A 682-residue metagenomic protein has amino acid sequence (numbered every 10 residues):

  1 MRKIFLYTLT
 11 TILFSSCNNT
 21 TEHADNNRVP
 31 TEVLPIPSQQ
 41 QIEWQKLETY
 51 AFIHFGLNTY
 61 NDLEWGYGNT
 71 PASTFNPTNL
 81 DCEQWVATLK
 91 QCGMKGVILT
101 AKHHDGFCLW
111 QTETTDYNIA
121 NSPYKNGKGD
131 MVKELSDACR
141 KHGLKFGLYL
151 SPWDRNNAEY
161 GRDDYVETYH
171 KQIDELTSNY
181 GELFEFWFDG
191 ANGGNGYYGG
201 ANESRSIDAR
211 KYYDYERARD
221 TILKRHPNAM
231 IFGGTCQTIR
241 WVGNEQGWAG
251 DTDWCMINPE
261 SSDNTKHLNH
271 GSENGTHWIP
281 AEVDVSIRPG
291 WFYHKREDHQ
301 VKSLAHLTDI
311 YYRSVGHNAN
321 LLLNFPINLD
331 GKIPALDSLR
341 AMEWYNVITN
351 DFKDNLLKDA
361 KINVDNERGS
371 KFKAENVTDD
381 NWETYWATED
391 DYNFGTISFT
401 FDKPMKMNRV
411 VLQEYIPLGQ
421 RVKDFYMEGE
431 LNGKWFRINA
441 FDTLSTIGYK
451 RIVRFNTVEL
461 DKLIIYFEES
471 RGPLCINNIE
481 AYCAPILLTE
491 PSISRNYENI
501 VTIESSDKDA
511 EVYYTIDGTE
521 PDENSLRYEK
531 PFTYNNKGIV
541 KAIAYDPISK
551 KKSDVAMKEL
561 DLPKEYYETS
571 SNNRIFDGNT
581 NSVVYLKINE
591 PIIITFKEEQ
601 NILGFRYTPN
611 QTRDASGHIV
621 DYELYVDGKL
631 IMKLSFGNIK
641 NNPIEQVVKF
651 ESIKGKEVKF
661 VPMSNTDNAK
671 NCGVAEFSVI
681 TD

Functional and structural regions predicted by a protein language model:
R2-Y7: Sec-dependent signal peptide recognition, specifically the positively charged N-region followed immediately by
T11-I12: Repetitive helical segments and hydrophobic/amphipathic motifs
S15-S16: C-terminal motif of bacterial Sec signal peptides marking the signal peptidase cleavage site
H23-N393, S398-F399, K406-Q413, P417-Q420 (+6 more regions): Mature catalytic domains of secreted/periplasmic carbohydrate-active enzymes
N157-Y160, D330-A335, D522-E523, T612-A615 (+1 more regions): A generic structural signal for short coil/turn motifs at secondary-structure boundaries
L336, E343, I348-D351, N381-N439 (+3 more regions): Aromatic, loop-rich ligand-recognition surfaces of beta-strand-rich domains
F441-S445, E520-Y528, G637-I639: Short beta-strand segments within Ig-like beta-sandwich modules, predominantly Fibronectin type-III
C483-I592, N601, N610-R613: Short, compositionally stereotyped local motifs that mark structural "simplifiers"
